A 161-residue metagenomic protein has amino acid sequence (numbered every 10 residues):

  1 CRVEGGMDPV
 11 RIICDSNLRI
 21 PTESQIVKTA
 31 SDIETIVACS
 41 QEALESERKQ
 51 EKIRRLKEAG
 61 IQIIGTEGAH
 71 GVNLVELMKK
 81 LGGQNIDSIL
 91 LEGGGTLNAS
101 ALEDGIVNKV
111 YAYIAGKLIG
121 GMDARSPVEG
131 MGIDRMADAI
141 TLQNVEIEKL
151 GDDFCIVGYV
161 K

Functional and structural regions predicted by a protein language model:
C1-Q84, T96-A99: Active-site ligand-binding patch in enzyme domains
P9, D32-E34, I86-S88, V107-K109 (+2 more regions): Active-site lining segments that contact anionic ligands and/or coordinate catalytic metals
D15, V37, L91, N108 (+1 more regions): Residue-level signal for inorganic ion chemistry
S46-R48, I89-L90, S100, G121-M122: Extended hydrophobic-aromatic, low-complexity segments
I61, I86-I89, G93-G94, N98 (+2 more regions): Helical hairpin unit composed of two closely spaced alpha helices linked by a short loop
E103-L142: Flexible, gly/pro- and Lys/Arg-enriched active-site loops
G130-K161: Conserved histidine-centered catalytic loops in small-molecule metabolism enzymes
